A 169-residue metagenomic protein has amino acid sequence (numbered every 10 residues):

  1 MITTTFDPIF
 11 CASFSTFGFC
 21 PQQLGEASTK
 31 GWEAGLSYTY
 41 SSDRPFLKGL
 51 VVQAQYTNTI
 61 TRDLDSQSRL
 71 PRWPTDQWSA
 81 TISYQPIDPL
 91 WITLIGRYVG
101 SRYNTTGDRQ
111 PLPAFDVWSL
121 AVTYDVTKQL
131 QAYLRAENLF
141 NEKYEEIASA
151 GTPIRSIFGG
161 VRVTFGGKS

Functional and structural regions predicted by a protein language model:
M1-T4, Y98-T105, L120-S169: C-terminal beta-signal and adjacent terminal beta-strands/loops of Gram-negative outer-membrane beta-barrel proteins
I2-F6, G18-S101: Gram-negative outer-membrane beta-barrel transporters
T5-C20, T105, G166: Solvent-exposed loop segments that connect transmembrane elements
I9-C11, L64-S68, T106, Y144-A148: Outer-membrane beta-barrel and related beta-rich outer-membrane complex signature in Gram-negative bacteria
Q22-L24, Q55, D108, N138-N141: Asparagine-centered polar/low-complexity signal
K30-A34, D76-A80, D116-L120, R155-V161: Hydrophobic, lipid-facing positions within transmembrane beta-strands of outer-membrane proteins
T106-L112: Short, surface-exposed loop/helix-turn segments at secondary-structure junctions that function as lids/hinges flanking
